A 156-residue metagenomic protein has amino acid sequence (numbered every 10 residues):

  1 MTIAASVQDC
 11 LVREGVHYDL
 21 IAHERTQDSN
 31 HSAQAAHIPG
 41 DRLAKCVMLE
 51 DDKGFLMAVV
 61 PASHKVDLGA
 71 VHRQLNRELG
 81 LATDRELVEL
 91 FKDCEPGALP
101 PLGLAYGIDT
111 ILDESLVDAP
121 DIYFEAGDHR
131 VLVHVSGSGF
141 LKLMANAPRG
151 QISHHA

Functional and structural regions predicted by a protein language model:
M1-A156: Extended, low-hydrophobicity, polar/charged segments
